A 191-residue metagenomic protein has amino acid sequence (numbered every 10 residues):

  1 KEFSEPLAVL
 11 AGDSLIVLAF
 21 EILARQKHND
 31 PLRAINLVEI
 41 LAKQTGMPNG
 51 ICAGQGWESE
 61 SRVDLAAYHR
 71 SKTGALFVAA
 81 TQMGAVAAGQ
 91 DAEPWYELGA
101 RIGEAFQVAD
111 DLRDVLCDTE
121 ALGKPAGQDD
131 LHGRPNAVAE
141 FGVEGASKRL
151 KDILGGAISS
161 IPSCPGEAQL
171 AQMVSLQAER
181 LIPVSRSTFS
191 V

Functional and structural regions predicted by a protein language model:
K1-A178: Mg2+-dependent prenyl diphosphate-binding active-site environment of isoprenoid biosynthetic enzymes
A178-S190: Terminal targeting/low-complexity segments that flank the catalytic cores of oxidoreductases
